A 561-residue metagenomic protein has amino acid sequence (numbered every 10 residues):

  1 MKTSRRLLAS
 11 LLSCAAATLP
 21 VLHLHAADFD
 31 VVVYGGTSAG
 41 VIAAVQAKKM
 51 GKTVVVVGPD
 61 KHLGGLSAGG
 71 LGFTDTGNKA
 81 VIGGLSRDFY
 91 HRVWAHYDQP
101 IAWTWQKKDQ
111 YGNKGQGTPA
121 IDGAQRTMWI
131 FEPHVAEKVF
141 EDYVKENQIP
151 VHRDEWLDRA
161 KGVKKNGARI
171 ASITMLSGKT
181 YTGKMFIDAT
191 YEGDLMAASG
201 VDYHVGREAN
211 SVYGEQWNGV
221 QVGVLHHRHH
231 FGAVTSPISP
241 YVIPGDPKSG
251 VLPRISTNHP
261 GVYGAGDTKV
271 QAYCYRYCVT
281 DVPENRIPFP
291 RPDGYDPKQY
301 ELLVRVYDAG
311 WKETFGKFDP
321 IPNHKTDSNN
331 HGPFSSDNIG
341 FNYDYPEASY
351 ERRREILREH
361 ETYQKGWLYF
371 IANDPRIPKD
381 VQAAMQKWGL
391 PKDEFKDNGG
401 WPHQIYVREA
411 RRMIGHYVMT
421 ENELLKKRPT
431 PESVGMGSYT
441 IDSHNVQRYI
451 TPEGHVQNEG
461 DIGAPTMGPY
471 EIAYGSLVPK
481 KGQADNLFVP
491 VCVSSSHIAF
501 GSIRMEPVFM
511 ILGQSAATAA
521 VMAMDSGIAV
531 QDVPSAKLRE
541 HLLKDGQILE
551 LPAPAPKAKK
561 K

Functional and structural regions predicted by a protein language model:
M1-R5: N-terminal secretory signal peptides that target proteins for export/translocation
A9-H23: Bacterial N-terminal signal peptides
A27-T37: Beta1/beta-strand and adjacent pyrophosphate-binding region of the FAD-binding site in flavoprotein oxidoreductases
G40: N-terminal Rossmann-fold NAD(P) dinucleotide-binding loop
A47: Aromatic pocket-lining residues of Rossmann-like dinucleotide-binding sites
K52-T53, G58-G162, H204, V212-G214 (+1 more regions): Conserved N-terminal/central alpha/beta ligand/cofactor-binding core
E137, A171, K179-M185, A189-K560: Flavin (FAD/FMN)-binding glycine-rich loop and adjacent Rossmann-like elements that form
K161-T180: Conserved beta-strand-loop-beta-strand element in the redox core of flavoprotein oxidoreductases
